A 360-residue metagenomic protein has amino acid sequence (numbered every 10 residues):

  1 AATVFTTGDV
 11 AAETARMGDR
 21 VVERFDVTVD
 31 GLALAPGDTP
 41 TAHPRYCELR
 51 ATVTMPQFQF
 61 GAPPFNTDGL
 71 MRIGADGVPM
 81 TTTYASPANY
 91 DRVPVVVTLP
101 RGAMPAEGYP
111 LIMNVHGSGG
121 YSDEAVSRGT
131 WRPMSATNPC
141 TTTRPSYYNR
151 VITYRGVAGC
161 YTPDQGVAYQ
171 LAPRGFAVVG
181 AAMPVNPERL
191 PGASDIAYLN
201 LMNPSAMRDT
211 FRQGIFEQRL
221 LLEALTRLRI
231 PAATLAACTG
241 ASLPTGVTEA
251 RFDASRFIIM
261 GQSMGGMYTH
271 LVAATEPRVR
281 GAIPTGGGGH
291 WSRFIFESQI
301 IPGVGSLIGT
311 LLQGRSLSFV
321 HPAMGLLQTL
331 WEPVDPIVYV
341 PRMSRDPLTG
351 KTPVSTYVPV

Functional and structural regions predicted by a protein language model:
A1-R101, A177: Short conserved active-site loop signatures built around small residues
V4-T6, A51, L111-N114, A177-A182 (+3 more regions): Structural recognition of the beta-strand scaffold that forms the well-ordered cores of secreted hydrolase catalytic
A51-T54, R212-I230, I258-M260, K351-T352 (+1 more regions): Extended catalytic-interface subdomain
P63-R92, M104-S242: Cap/lid segment of the alpha/beta-hydrolase catalytic domain
P110, N114-S118, D123-A125, V167 (+2 more regions): C-terminal, well-structured subdomains that either form a transmembrane helix-short loop-helix hairpin in multi-pass
R155-A158, T162, M202-Q213, I259-M260 (+2 more regions): Alpha-helix capping and helix-loop boundary segments enriched in small/acidic/polar residues
P231-F296: Primarily recognizes the serine-hydrolase "nucleophile elbow" in alpha/beta-hydrolase and SGNH/GDSL folds
G287-V360: The feature captures the conserved acid-bearing segment of alpha/beta-hydrolase catalytic domains
